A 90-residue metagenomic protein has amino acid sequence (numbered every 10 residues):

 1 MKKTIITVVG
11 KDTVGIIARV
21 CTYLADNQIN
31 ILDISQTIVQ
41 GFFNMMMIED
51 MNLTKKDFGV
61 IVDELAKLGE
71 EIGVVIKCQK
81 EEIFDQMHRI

Functional and structural regions predicted by a protein language model:
M1-I90: A conserved regulatory-domain signal marking ACT and ACT-like small-molecule sensing domains and adjacent regulatory
